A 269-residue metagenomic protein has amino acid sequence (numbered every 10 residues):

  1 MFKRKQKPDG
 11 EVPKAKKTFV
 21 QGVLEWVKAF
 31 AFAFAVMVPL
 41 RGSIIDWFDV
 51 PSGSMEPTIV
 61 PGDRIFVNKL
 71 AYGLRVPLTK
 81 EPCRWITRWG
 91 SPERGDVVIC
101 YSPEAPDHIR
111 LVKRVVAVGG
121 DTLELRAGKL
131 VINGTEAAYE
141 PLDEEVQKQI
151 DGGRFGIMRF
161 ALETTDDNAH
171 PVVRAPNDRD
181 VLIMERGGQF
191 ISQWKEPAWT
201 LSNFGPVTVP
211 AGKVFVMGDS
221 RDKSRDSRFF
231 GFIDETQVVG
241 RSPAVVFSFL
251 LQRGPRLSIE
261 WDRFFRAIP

Functional and structural regions predicted by a protein language model:
F2-G22, D46-D49, P57-P269: Soluble "head" domains of membrane/secretory-pathway proteins
E25-S43: Hydrophobic membrane-insertion alpha-helices, especially the h-region of bacterial N-terminal signal peptides
P39-G53: Aromatic-capped interface at the extracytoplasmic side of an N-terminal signal-anchor transmembrane helix
